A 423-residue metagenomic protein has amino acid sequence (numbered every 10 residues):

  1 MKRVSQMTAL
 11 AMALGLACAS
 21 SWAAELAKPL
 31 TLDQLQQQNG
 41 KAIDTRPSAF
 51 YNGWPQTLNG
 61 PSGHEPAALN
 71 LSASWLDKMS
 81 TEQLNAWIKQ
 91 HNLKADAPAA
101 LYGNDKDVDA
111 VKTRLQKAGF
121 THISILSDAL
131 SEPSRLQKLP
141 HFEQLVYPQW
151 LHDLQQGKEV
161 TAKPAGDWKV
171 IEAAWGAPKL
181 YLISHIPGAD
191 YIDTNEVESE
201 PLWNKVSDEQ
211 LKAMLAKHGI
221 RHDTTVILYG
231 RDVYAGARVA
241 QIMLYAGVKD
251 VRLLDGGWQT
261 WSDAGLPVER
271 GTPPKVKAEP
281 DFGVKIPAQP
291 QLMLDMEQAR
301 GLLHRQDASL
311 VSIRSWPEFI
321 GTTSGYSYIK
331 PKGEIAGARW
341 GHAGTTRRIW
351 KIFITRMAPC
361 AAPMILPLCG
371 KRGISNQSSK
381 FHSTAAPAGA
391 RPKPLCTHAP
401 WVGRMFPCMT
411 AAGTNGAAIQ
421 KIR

Functional and structural regions predicted by a protein language model:
M1-W22: Gram-negative bacterial Sec-dependent N-terminal signal peptides
W22-R423: Cytosolic catalytic domains that perform sulfur/thiol-centered chemistry
